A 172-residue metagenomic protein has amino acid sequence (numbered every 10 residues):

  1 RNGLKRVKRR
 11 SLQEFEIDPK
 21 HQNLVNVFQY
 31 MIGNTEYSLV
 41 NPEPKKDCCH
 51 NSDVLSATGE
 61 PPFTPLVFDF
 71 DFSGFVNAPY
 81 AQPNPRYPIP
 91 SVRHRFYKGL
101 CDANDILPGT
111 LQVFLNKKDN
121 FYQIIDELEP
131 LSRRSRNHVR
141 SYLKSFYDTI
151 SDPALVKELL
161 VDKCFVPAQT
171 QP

Functional and structural regions predicted by a protein language model:
R1-R6: Surface-exposed loop and adjacent secondary-structure segments within mature catalytic domains
V7-P79: Conserved kinase catalytic-core segment
L55-P172: C-terminal catalytic region of ATP-dependent kinase domains
